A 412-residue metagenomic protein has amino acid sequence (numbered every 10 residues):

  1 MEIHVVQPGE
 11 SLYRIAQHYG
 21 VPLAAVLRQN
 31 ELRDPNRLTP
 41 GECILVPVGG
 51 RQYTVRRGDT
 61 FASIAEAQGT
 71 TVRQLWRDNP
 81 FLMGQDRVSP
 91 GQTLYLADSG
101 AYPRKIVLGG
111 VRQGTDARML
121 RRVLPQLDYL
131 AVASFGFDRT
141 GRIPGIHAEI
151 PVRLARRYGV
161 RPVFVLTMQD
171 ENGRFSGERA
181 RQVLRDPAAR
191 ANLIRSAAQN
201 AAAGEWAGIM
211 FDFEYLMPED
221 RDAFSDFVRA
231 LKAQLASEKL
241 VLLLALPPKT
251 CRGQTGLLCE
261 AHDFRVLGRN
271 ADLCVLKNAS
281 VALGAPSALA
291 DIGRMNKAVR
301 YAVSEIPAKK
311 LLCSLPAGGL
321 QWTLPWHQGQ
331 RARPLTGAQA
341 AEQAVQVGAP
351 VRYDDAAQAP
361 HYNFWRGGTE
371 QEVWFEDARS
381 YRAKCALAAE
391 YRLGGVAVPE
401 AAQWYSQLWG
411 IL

Functional and structural regions predicted by a protein language model:
M1-Y19, E42-G69, Q92: Primarily a LysM-type cell-wall glycan-binding module
S99-L193: Glycan-recognition patch characteristic of GH18 chitinases/ENGases and related GlcNAc/peptidoglycan-binding proteins
V111-Q126, D186-A202, G256-R265, E376-L387: Short, acidic/polar
L130, F211, C274, C313 (+2 more regions): Conserved, mostly hydrophobic/aromatic
S134, N192-A223, L273-S287: Active-site groove signature of glycoside hydrolases
R139-E149, R221-D226, A230-A344: Substrate-binding surface in catalytic domains of secreted glycosidases
V165-A180, A317-K384: Glycan-binding loop/region signatures in secreted carbohydrate-active enzymes
D170-Q199, Q254-L258, H262, D272-A279: Active-site-adjacent "subsite" loops/lids of carbohydrate-active enzymes
